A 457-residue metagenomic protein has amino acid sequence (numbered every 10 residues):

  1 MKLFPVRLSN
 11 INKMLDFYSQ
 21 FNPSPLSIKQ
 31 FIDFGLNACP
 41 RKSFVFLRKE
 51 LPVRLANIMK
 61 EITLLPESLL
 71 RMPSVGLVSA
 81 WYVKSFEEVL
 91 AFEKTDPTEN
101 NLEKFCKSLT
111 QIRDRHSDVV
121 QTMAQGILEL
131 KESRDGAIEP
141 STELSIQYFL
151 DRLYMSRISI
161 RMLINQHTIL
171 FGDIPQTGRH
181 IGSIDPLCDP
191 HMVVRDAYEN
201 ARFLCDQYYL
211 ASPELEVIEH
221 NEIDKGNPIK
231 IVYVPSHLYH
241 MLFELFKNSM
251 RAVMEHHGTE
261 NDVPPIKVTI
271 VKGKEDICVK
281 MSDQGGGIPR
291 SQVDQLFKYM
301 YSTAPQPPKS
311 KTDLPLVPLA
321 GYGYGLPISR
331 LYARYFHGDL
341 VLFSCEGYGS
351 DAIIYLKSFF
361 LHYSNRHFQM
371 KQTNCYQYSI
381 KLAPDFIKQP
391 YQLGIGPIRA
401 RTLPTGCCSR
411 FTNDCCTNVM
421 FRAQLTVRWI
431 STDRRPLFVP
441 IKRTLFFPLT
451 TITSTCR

Functional and structural regions predicted by a protein language model:
K2-K42, T63-L69, K94-P97, R290-Q292 (+3 more regions): Flexible, glycine-/charge-rich segments associated with ATP-binding catalytic modules
L8-E219, I231, P235-Y239: Signal-transmission coiled-coils
N227, P264-V268, K274-V279, S350: Short beta-strand element(s) in the Bergerat
Y233-P264, G273, R330-Y335: Conserved ATP-binding N-box helix of the HATPase_c
D283: Acidic ATP/Mg2+-coordinating residue in the GHKL
G286-G287: Glycine-rich G1-box
F297-Y301: Short acidic-aromatic loop segments in the C-terminal HATPase_c
R422, T426-F438, K442-R443, P448 (+1 more regions): Low-acidity, Ser/Thr- and Arg-rich intrinsically disordered low-complexity segments
